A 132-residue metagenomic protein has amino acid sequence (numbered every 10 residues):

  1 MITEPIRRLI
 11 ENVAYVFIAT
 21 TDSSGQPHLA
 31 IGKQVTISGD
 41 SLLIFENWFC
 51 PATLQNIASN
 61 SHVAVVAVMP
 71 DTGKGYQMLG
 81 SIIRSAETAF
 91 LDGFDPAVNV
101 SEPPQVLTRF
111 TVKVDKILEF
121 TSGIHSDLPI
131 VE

Functional and structural regions predicted by a protein language model:
M1-E132: Binding-site signature for planar aromatic cofactors or substrates
